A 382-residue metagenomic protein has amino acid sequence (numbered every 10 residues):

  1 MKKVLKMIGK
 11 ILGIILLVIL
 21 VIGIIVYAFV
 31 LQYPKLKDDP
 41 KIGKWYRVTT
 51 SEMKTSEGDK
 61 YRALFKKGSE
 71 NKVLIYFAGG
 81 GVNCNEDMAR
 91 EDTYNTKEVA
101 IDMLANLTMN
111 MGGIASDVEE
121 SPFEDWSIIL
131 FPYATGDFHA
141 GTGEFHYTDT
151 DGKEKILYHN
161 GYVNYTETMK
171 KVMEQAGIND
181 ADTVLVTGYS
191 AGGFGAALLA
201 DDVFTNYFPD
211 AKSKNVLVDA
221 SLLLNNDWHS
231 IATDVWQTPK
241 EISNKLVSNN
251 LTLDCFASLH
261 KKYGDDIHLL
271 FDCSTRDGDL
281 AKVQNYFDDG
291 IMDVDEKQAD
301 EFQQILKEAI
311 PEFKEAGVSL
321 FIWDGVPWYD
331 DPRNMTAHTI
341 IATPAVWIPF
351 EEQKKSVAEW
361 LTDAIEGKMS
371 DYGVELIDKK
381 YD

Functional and structural regions predicted by a protein language model:
M1-L5: N-terminal secretory signal peptides that target proteins for export/translocation
M7-Y189, F194-D382: C-terminal His-loop and adjacent cap/lid subdomain of alpha/beta-hydrolase
